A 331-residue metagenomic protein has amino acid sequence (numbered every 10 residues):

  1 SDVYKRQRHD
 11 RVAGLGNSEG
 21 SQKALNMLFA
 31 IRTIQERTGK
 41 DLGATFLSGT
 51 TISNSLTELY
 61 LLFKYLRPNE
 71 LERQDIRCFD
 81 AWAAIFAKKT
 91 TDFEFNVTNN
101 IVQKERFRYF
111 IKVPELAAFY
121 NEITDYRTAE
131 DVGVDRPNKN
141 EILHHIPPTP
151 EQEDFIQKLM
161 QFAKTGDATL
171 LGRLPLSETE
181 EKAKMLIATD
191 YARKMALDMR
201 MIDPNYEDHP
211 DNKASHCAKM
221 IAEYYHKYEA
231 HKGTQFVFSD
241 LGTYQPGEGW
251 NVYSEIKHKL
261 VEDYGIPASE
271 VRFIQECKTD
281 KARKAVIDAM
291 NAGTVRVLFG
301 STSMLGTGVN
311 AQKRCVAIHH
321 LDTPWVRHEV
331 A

Functional and structural regions predicted by a protein language model:
R8-E19, E105-R106, T243-V252: Short, flexible/disordered intra-domain loops and linkers
G20-T57, Y65-E207, K219, E223: Inter-lobe coupling linker of SF2 helicases/translocases
G39-A44, T57, L61, K139-E141 (+4 more regions): Short glycine-/polar-rich loops that comprise or flank the Walker A/P-loop and associated switch/sensor motifs
T45-F46, F273, H319-H320: Short catalytic-loop micro-motif centered on adjacent basic/acidic residues
T50, L241-T243, P324: Residue-level signal for short, function-critical loop segments
N54-L56, K284-I287, L298-D322, V326-A331: SF2 helicase motor core recognition
V134-K164, A168-L298, S303-L305: Conserved Helicase C-terminal RecA-like lobe
